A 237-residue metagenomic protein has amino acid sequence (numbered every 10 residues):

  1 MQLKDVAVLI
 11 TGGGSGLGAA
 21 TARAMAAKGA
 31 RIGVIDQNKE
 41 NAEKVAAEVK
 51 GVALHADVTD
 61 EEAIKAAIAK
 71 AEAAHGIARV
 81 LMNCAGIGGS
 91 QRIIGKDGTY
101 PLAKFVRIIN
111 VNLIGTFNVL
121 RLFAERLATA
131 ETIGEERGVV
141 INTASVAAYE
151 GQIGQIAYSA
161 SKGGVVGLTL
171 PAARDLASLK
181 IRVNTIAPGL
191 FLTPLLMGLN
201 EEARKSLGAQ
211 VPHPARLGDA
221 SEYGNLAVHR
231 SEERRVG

Functional and structural regions predicted by a protein language model:
L3-G33: Canonical Rossmann dinucleotide-binding motif of NAD(H)/NADP(H)-dependent dehydrogenases/reductases, specifically
K39-E40, H55-A67, L102: The beta1-alpha1 cofactor-binding region of Rossmann-like NAD(H)/NADP(H)-dependent oxidoreductases
K65, G88-V106, E125, T129-G134 (+3 more regions): Conserved mid-core segment of classical short-chain dehydrogenase/reductases
I87, G98-N118, I141, Y158 (+1 more regions): Catalytic Tyr-X3-Lys loop
V111-I133, A173-R174, S178, V228: Amphipathic alpha-helical dimer-interface segment in Rossmann-like NAD(P)H-dependent oxidoreductases
L120, S161, T169: Active-site helix of classical SDR
S145: Residue(s) in the substrate-gating loop at a strand-loop-helix junction that position the organic substrate next
T185, S206-E233, G237: C-terminal helical subdomain
